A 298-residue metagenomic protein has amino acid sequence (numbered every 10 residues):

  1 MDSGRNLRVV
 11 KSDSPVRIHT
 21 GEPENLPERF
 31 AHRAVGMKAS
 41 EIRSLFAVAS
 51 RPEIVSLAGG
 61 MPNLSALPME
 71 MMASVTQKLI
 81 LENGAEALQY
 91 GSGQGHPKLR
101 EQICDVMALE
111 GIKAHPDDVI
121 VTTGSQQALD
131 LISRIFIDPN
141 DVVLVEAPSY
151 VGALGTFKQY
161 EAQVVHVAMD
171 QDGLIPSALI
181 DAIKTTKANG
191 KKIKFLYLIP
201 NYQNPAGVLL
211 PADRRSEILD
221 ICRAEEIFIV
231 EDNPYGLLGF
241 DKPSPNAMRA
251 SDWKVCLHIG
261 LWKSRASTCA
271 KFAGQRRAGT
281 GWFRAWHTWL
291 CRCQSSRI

Functional and structural regions predicted by a protein language model:
I18-P23, R33-G124, L131: N-terminal small-domain helix-loop-helix segment of the aminotransferase-like
I42, P148-V151, R277: Short, polar loop motifs at secondary-structure junctions
P62-N63, P200-N204, S264, A278: Short glycine-rich anion-binding loops that position phosphate/pyrophosphate groups of nucleotides and phosphorylated
P68-M69, D241-K242, T268-A270, F283-W286: Short glycine/proline-enriched turns and hinge-like loops at secondary-structure junctions
L81, A85-E226, V230, G236-L257 (+3 more regions): Conserved core of the PLP fold type I
K254-V255, A266, G279-F283, Q294-I298: Short helix-loop capping/hinge motifs at secondary-structure junctions, enriched in acidic/polar residues
